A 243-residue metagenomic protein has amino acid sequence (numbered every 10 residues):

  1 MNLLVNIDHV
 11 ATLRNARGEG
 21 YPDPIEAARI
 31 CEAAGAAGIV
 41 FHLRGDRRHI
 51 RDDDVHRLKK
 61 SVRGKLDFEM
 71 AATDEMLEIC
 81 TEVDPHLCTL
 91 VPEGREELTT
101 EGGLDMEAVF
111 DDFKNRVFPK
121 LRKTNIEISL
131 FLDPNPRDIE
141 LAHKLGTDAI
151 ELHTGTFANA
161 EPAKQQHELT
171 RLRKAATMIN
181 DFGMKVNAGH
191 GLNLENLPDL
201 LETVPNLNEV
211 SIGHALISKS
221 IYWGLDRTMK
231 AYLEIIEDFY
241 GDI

Functional and structural regions predicted by a protein language model:
M1-L3, K60-F68, V117-L130, I179-A188: Short beta-strand/loop segments at the ligand-binding rim of alpha/beta enzyme cores
M1-P85, L141, H167: Conserved N-terminal beta1-alpha1 strand-loop-helix module at the mouth
G35-A37, S61-R63, E82-C88, K123 (+2 more regions): Glycine-enriched alpha-helix->loop->beta-strand junction motifs that scaffold or abut catalytic
H42, T89-E97, A149-E161, P205-L225: Glycine-rich phosphate-binding active-site loops on the catalytic face of alpha/beta enzymes
L43-F118, R137-D138, L152, L172-A176: N-terminal active-site wall of soluble small-molecule enzyme domains
K59, G102, K164-Q165, K219-D242: C-terminal helical cap(s) of enzyme catalytic domains, especially alpha/beta-barrels
D74-V83, N135-L145, A188, L192-L207: Catalytic cores of alpha/beta
E127-I179: Histidine/lysine/aspartate-rich catalytic loop segments that bind and position anionic ligands
